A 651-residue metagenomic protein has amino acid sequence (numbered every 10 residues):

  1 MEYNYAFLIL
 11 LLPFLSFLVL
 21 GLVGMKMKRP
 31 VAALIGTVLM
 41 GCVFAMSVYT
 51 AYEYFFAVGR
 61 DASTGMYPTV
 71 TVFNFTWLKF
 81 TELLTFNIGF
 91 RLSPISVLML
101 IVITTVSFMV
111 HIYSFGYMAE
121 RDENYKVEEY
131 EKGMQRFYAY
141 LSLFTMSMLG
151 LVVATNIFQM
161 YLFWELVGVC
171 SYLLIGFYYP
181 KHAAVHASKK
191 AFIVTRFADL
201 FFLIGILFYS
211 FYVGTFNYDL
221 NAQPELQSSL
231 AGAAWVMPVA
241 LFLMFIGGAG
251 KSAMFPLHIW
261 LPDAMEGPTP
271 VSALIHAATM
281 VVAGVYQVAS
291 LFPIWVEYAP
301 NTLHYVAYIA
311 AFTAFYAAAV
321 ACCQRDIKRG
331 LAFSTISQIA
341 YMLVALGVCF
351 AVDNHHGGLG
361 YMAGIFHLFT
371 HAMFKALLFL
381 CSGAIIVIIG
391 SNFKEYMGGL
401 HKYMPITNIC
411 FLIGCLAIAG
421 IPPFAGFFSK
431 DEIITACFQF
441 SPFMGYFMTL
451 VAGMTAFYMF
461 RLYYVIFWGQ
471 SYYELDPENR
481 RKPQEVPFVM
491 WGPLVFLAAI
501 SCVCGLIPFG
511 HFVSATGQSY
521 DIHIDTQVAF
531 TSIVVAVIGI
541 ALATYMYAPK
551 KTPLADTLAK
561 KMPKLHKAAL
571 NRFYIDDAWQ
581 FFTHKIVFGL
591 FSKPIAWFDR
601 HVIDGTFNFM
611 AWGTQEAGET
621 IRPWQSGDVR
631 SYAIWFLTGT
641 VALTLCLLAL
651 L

Functional and structural regions predicted by a protein language model:
M1-L11, M27-L34, L84-V102, R136 (+9 more regions): Membrane-entry segments of alpha-helical transmembrane domains in multi-pass membrane proteins
M1-Y5, V23-A139, Y212-G232, S290-F292 (+2 more regions): Transmembrane helix-loop-helix hairpins at membrane boundaries of multipass inner-membrane proteins
L10-M25, A249, A253, A314: N-terminal signal-anchor/start-transfer transmembrane helix
R29-V43, S188-D199, H401-C410, Q484-A498 (+1 more regions): Alpha-helical transmembrane segments and their helix-start/interface "positive-inside/aromatic belt" motifs in integral
V38-F56, A198-F208, G414-I418, P493-P508 (+3 more regions): Hydrophobic alpha-helical membrane-insertion segments
T81-T85, R91, G510-Q527, A548-L651: Aromatic-capped, Gly/Pro-kinked transmembrane alpha-helices
M109-M160, V169-R481, E485, L506: Hydrophobic transmembrane alpha-helices and their helix-loop junctions in integral membrane proteins
Y473, R480-L542: Hard-cation-handling environments
